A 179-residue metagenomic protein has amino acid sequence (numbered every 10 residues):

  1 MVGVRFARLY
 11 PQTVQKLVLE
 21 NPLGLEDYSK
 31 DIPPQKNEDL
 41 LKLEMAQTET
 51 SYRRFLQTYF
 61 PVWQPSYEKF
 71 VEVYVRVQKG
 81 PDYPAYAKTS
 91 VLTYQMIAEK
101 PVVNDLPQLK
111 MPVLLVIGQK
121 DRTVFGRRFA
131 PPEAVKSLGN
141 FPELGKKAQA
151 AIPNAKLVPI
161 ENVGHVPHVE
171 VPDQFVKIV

Functional and structural regions predicted by a protein language model:
V4-L9, T13-Q47, Y86: Flexible "cap/lid" loop of the alpha/beta hydrolase fold
R5, R54, V73, T89-T93 (+3 more regions): Alpha-helical elements of Rossmann-like donor-binding domains used by nucleotide-donor carbohydrate transfer enzymes
K16, P112-L114, K156: Proline-centered loop/turn at the N-terminus of a beta-strand
N21-L23, Q119-K120, E161: Nucleotide-sugar donor-binding loop of glycosyltransferases
L25, R122-T123, V166: Active-site loop signature of alpha/beta-hydrolase-fold enzymes
Y52-P65, R76-Q78, S90-I97: Helix-loop "lid/cap" segments that line or gate small-molecule binding pockets
K79-A151: Conserved serine/cysteine hydrolase catalytic core
N140-V179: Catalytic active-site module of serine/aspartate enzymes centered on a nucleophile-bearing elbow/loop
